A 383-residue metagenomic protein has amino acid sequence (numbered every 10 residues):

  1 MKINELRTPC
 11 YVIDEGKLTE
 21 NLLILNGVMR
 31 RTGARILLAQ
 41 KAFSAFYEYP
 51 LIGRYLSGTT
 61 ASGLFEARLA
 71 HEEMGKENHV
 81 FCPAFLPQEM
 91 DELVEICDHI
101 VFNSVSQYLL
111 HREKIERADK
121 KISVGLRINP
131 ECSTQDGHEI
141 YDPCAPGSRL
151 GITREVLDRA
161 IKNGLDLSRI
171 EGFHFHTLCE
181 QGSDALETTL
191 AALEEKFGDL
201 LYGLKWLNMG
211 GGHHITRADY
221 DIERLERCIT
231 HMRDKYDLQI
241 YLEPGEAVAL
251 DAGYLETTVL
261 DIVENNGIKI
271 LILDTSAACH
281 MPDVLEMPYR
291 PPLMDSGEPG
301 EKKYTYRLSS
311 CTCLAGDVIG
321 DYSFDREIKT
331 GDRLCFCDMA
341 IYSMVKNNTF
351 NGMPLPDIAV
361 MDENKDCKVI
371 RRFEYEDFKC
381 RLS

Functional and structural regions predicted by a protein language model:
M1-G75, F81-A84, E89, S276 (+2 more regions): N-terminal capping/small domains of soluble enzymes
A34-W206, C228-H231: Active-site-proximal beta-alpha core segment in soluble small-molecule metabolic enzymes
A39, T177-L178, L207-T216, P244-E246: Glycine-rich beta-strand-to-loop/alpha-helix junction loops that act as flexible
E92, E113-K114, T134-I140, A185 (+4 more regions): Short acidic, glycine/serine/threonine-rich loops at helix termini
C132-T134, C179, I215, V248 (+1 more regions): Feature marks short, surface-exposed loop/turn motifs that line or immediately flank catalytic pockets and channel
E187-A192, D221-R227, T257, S323: Charged helix-capping and loop-helix junction motifs
C228, Q239-S383: Charged (often Lys/Glu-rich) extended helix/loop segments that serve as interaction or gating elements
